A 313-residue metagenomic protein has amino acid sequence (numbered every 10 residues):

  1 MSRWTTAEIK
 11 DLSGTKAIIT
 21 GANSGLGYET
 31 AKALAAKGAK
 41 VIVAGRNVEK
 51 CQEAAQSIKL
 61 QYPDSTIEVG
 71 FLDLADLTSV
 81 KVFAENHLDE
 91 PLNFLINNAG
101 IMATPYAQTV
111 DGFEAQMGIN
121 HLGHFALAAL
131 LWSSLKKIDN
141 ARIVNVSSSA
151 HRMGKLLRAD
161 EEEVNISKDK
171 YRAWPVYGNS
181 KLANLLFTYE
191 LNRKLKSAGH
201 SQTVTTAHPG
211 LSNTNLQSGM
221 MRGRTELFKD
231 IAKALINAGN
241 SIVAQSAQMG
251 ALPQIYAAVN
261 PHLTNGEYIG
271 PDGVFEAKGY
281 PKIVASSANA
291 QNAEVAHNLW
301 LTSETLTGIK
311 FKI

Functional and structural regions predicted by a protein language model:
M1-F228, T305-I313: Rossmann-fold NAD(P)H-dependent dehydrogenase/reductase core
M1-W4, A277-N289: Short, contiguous pre-domain boundary segments
V43, L72, I242, A288-Q291: Pocket-edge positions in alpha/beta enzyme catalytic cores
V110, D169, A173, I236-G239 (+1 more regions): A short, mixed-charge helix-start or loop-turn motif at secondary-structure junctions
V176, S180, K233-I283, A293-H297 (+1 more regions): C-terminal helical subdomain
S287-I313: C-terminal amphipathic/interface module of NAD(P)-dependent oxidoreductases and related NAD-binding regulators
